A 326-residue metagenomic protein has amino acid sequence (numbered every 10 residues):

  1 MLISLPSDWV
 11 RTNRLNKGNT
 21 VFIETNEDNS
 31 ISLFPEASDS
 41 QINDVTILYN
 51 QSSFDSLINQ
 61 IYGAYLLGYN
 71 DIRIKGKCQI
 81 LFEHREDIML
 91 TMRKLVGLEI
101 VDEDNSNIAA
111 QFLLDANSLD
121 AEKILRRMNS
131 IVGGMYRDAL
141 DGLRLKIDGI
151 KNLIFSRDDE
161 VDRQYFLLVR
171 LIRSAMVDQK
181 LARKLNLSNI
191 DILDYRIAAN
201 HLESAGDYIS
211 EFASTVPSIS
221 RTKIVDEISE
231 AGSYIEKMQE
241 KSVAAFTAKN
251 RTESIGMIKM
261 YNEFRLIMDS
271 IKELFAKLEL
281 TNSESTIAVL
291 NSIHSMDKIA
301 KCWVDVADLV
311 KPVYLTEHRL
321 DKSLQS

Functional and structural regions predicted by a protein language model:
S4-V21, T25-S326: Cytosolic, long alpha-helical scaffolding segments
